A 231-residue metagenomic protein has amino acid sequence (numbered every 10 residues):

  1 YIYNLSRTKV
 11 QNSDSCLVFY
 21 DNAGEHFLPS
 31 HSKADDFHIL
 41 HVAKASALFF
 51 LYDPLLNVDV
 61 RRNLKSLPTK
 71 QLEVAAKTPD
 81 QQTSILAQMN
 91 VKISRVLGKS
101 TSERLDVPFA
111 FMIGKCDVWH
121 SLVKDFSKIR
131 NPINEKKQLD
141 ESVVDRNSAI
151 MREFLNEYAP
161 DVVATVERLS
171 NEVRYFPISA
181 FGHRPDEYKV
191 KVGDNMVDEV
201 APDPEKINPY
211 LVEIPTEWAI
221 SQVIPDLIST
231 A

Functional and structural regions predicted by a protein language model:
Y1-S13, H31: Switch I (effector-binding) loop of TRAFAC-class P-loop GTPase G-domains
S13-A34: Switch II (G3) loop of P-loop NTPases
S13-S15, L105, N171: Residue-level signal for beta-strand positions within conserved beta-sheet cores that form or flank
V18-D21, L48, P108-K115, E172-S179: Extended hydrophobic secondary-structure segments that form protein cores and membrane-embedded regions
F27, D59, H120, H183-P185: Conserved protein kinase catalytic core
D36-S142, R146-E167: Conserved C-terminal guanine-recognition region of P-loop GTPase G domains, centered on the G4
V143, G182-S229: Conserved GTPase G-domain signal focused on the G5
T165-Y188: Beta-strand-loop-alpha "switch" segments that mediate conformational coupling across diverse proteins
